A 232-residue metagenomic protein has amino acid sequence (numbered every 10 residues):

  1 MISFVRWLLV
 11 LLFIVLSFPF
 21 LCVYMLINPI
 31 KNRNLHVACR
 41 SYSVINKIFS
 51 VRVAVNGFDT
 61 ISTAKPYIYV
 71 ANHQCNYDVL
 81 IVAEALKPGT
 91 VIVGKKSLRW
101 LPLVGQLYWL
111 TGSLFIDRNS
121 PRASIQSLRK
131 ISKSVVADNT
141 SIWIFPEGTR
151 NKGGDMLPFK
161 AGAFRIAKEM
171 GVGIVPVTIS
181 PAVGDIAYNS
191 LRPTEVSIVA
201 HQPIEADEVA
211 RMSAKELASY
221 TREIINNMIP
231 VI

Functional and structural regions predicted by a protein language model:
M1-L26, H36, D59-S62, K215-I232: Membrane-interfacial terminal anchoring regions of lipid-handling membrane enzymes
S17-H36, I48-F49, T63-P121: Catalytic core of membrane glycerolipid acyltransferases/transacylases, capturing the structured, soluble-facing
V37-I45: N-terminal nucleotide/polyanion-binding subdomain common to many enzyme families
Y42, L114-R118, G148-T149: Short, basic, glycine/proline-bearing loop/turn elements
V44-V53: Canonical alpha-helical transmembrane segments
V55, Y69, I92, I198-A200: Generic preference for hydrophobic
I125-I232: Non-catalytic C-terminal accessory region of glycerolipid acyltransferases and related lyso-lipid remodeling enzymes
